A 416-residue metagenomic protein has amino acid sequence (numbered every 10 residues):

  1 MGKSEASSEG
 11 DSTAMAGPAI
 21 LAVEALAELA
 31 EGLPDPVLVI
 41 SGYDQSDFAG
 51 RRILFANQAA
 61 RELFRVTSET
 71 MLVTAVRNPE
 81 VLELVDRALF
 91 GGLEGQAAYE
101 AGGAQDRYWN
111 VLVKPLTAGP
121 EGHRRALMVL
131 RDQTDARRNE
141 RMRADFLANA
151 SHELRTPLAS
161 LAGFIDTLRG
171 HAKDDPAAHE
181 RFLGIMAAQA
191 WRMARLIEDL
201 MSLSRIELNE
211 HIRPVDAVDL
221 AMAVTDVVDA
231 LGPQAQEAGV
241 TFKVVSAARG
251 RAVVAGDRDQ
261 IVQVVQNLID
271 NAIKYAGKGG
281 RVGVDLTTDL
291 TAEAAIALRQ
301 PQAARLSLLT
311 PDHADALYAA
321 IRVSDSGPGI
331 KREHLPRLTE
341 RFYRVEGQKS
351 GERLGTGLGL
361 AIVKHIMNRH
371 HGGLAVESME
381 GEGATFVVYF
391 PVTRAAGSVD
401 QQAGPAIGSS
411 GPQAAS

Functional and structural regions predicted by a protein language model:
A75-R131, D135: PAS-family sensory/regulatory modules and their coupling/dimerization elements
A188-M193: Short alpha-helical segment of the dimerization/phosphotransfer core of two-component systems
L208-R213, V253-G256: Conserved micro-motifs of the catalytic ATP-binding
D216, T241-A252, D289: Conserved catalytic submotifs in the C-terminal HATPase_c
A272-I273: Short helix-loop "hinge" at the ATP-lid/N-box region of the Bergerat-fold HATPase_c
G329-R337: Short helix N-cap motif at coil->helix boundaries in the Bergerat
H371-G373: Conserved glycine-rich
